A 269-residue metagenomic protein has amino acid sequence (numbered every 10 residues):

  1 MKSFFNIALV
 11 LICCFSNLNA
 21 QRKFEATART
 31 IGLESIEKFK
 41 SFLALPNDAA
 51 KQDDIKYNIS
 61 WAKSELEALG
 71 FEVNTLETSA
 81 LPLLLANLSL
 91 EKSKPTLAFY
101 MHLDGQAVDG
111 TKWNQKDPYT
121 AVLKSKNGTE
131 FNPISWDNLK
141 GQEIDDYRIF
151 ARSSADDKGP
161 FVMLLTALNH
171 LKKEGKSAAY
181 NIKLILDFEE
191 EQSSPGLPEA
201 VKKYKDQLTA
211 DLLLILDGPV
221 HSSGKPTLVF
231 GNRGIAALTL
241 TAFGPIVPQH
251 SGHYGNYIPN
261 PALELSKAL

Functional and structural regions predicted by a protein language model:
M1-K23: Bacterial Sec-dependent N-terminal signal peptides
Q21-R152, K173-Y180: Acidic/His- and Gly-rich active-site-bordering loop/insert found across diverse amide/peptide-bond hydrolases
K140-I144, T239-G252: The feature captures the short pre-catalytic strand/loop hairpin that immediately precedes and shapes the active-site
D145-G231: Acidic/histidine-rich catalytic neighborhood of metal-dependent amide-processing enzymes
H221, F230, S251-L269: Acidic-enriched catalytic cores of C-N bond-cleaving enzymes acting on peptides and small amides
T227-F243: Flexible glycine/proline-rich, aromatic-decorated loop/lid segments
